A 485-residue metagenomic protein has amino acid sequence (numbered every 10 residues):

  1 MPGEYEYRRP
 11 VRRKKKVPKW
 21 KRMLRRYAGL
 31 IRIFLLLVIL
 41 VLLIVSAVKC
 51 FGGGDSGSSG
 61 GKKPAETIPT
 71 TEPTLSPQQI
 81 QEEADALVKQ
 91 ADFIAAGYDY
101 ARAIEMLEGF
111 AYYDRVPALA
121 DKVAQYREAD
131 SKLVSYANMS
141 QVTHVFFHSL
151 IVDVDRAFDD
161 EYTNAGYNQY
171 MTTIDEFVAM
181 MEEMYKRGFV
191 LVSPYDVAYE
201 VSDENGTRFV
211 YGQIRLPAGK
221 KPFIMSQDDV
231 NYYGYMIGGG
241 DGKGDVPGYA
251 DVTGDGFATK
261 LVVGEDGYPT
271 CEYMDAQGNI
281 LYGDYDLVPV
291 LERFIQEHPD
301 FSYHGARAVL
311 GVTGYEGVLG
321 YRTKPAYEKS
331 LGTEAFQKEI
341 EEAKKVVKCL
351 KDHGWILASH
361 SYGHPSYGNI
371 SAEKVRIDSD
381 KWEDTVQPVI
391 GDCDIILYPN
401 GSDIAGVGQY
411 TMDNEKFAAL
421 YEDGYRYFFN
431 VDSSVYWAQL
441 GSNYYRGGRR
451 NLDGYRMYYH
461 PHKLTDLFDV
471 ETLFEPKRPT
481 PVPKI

Functional and structural regions predicted by a protein language model:
M1-L87, A91, Y100-I104, W382: Gram-positive cell-envelope targeting signals
L75-L133: Alpha-helical protein-protein interaction scaffolds
L87, F177, E342-A343, D413: Amphipathic coiled-coil/heptad-repeat helices and related helical stalk/stem segments that mediate oligomerization
I104-V116, R127-V197, F209-M225, M236-I237 (+3 more regions): C-terminal active-site subregion of NodB/CE4 polysaccharide deacetylases
S140-D160, F209, P217-F223, N231-A405 (+1 more regions): Metal-dependent polysaccharide deacetylase catalytic core of the NodB/CE4 family, i.e., the active-site-bearing domain
Y199-V201: Short amphipathic alpha-helical segments embedded in low-complexity Lys/Glu-rich regions
E204-T207: Extracellular/surface-associated beta-sandwich interaction domains
